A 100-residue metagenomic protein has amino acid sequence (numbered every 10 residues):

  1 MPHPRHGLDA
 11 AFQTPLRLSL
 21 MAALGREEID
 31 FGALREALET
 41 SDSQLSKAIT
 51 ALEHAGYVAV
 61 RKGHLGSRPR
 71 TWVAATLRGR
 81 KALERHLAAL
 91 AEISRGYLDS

Functional and structural regions predicted by a protein language model:
M1-R5, A22, K81-S100: Amphipathic alpha-helical dimerization/coiled-coil segments that flank or bridge DNA-binding/regulatory modules
P4-Q44, L65-G66, R70-W72: N-terminal helix-turn-helix DNA-binding core of bacterial DNA-binding proteins
A33-R35, S46, W72-V73, H86-L90 (+1 more regions): Surface-exposed beta-strand edges and their flanking turn/coil or helix-capping segments
I49-E53: Short, hydrophobic-biased segments on the C-terminal half of alpha helices that form "recognition helices"
G56: Glycine-centered, phosphate/nucleic-acid-interacting loop/turn motifs that mediate DNA/RNA or nucleotide
V60: Short beta-strand "wing" residues that participate in macromolecule-binding interfaces
L65-H86: Basic, amphipathic "hinge/linker" alpha-helix immediately C-terminal to the N-terminal HTH DNA-binding motif
